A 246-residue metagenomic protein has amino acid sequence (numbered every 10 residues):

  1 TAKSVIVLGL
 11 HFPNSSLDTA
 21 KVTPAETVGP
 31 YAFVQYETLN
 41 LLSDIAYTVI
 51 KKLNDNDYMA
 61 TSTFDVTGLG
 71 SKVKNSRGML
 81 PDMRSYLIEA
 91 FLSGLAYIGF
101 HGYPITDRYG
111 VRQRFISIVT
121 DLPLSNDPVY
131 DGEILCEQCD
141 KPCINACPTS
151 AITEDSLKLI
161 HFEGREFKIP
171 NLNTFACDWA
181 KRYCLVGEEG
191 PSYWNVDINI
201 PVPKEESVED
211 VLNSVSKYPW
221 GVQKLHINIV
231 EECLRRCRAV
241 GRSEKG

Functional and structural regions predicted by a protein language model:
T1-L39: Non-catalytic, usually N-terminal nucleic-acid engagement modules in DNA/RNA processing proteins
P30-K245: Catalytic cores of enzyme domains
